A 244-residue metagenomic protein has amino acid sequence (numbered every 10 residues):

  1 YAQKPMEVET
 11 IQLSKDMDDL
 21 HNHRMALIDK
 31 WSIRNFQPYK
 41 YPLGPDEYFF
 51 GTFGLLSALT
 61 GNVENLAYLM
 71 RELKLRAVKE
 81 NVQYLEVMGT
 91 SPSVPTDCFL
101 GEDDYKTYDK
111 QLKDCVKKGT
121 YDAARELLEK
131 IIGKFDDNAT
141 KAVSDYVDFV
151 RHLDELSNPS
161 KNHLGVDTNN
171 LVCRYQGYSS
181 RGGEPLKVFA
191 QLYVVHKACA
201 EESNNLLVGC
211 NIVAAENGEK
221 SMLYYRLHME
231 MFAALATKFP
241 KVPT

Functional and structural regions predicted by a protein language model:
Y1-T244: Metal-cofactor-binding active-site regions of metalloenzymes
